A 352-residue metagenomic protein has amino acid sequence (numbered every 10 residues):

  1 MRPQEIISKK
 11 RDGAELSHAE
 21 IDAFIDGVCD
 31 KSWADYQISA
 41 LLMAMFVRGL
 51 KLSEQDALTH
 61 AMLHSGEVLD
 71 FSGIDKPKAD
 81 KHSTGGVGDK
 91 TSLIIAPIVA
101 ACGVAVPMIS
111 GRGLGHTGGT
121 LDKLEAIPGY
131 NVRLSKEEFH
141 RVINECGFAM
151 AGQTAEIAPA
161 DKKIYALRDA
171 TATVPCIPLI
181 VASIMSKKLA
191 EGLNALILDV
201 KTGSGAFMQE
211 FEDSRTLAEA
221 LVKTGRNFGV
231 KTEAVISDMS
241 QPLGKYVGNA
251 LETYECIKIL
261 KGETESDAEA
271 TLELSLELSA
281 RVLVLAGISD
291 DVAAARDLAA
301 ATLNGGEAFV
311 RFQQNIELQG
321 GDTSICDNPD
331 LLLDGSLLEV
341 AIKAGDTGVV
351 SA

Functional and structural regions predicted by a protein language model:
M1-G88, R311-D322: Acidic, glycine/proline-rich low-complexity segments that act as flexible tails and inter-domain linkers
E5, K10, E15-S17, V28 (+2 more regions): Well-ordered secondary-structure scaffolds
V47, L93-P107, K187-G192, N227-F228 (+1 more regions): Alpha-helix C-terminal capping segments
P77-A100, V104-H116: Glycine/serine-rich anion-binding loops at beta->alpha junctions that coordinate negatively charged ligand groups
S92, S110, T117-D122, Q153-T154 (+4 more regions): Short acidic, glycine/serine/threonine-rich loops at helix termini
I109, I143, A151-Q153, I184 (+2 more regions): Short beta-strand segments
K123-A149, E219-G225, G229: A glycine-rich helix N-cap at a beta->alpha junction
N144-E191: Phosphate/diphosphate-binding glycine-rich loops and adjacent basic-rich segments that engage nucleotide
